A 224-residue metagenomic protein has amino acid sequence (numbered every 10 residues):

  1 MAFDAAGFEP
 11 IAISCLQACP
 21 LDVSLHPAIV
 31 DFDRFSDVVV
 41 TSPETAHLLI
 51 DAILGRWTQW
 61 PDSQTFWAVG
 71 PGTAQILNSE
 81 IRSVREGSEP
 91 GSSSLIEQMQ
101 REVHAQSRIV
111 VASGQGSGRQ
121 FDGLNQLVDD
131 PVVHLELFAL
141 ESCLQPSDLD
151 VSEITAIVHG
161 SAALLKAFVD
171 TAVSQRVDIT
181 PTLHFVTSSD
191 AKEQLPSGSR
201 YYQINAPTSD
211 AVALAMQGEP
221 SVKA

Functional and structural regions predicted by a protein language model:
M1-A224: Signature of uroporphyrinogen-III synthase
